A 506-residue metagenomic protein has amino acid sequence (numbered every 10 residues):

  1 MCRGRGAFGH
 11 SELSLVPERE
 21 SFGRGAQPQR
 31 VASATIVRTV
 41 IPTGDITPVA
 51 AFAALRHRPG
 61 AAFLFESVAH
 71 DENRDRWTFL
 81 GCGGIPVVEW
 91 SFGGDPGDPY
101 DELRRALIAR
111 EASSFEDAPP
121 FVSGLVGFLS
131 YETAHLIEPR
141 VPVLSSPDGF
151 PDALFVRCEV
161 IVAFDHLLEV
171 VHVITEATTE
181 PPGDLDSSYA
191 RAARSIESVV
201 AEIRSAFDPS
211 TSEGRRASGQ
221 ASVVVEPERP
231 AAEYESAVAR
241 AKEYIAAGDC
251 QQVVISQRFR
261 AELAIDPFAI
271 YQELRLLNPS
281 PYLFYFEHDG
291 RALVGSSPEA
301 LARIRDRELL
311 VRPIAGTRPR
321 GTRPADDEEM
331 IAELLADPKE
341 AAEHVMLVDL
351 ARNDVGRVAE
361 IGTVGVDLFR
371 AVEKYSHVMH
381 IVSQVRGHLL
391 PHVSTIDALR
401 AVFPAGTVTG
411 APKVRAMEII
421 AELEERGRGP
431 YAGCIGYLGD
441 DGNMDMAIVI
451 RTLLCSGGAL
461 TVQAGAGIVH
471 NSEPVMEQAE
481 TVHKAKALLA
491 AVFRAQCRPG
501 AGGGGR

Functional and structural regions predicted by a protein language model:
E18, F22-R506: Extended alpha-helical targeting/anchoring segments, especially N-terminal organellar/secretory targeting helices
